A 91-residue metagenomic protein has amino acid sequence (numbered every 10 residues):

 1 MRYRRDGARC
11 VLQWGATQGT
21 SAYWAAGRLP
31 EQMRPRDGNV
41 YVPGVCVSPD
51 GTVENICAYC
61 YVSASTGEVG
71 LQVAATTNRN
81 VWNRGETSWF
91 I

Functional and structural regions predicted by a protein language model:
M1-S21: Extracellular receptor-binding modules and their adjoining Ser/Thr/Gly/Asp/Asn-rich linkers
T20-E31, R36-I91: Extracellular jelly-roll beta-sandwich "head" domains, especially the C-terminal globular C1q domain
